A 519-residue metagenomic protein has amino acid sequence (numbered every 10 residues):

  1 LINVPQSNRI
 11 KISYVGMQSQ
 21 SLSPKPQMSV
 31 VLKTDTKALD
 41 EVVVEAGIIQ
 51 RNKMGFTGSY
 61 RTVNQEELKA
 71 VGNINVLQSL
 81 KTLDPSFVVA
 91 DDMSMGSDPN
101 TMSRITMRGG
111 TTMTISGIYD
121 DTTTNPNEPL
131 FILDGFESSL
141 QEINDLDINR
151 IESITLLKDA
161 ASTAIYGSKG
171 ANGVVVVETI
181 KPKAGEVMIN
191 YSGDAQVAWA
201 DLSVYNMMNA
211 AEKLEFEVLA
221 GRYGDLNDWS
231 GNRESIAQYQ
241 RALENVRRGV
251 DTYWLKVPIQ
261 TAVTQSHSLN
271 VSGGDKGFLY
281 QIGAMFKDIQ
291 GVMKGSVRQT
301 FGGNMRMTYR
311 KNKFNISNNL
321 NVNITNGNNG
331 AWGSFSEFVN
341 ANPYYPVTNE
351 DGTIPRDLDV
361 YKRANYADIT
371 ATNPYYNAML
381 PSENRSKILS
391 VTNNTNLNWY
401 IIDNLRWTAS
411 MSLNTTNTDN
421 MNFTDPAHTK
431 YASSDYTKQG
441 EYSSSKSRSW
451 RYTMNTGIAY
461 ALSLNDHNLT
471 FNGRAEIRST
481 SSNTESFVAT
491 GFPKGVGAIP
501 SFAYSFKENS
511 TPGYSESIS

Functional and structural regions predicted by a protein language model:
I2-N3, Q78, T122-T123, P129 (+1 more regions): Short acidic/polar hinge/loop motifs at secondary-structure boundaries that mediate gating or recognition
N3, S29-A38, V177-P182: Conserved "repeat-terminator" motif of extracellular CCP/Sushi domains
R9-S19, K25-K69, L77, S192: Short, acidic, small-residue-rich periplasmic hinge/interaction motif at the N-terminus of Gram-negative outer-membrane
K53, S59-T62, E66-N73, L83-T106 (+8 more regions): Residues embedded in well-ordered regular secondary structure
L80, F87, I154-T155, V175-V177: Non-catalytic regulatory/gating segments with a bias toward low-complexity or hydrophobic composition
S103, G173, V187, G193 (+6 more regions): Hydrophobic, lipid-facing positions within transmembrane beta-strands of outer-membrane proteins
I189-G193, I282, N318, T395 (+2 more regions): Membrane-embedded beta-strand positions of outer-membrane beta-barrel proteins
A200-L202, N245-M285, I289-S296, G302-T372 (+5 more regions): Flexible loop and strand-edge segments within Gram-negative outer membrane beta-barrel domains
